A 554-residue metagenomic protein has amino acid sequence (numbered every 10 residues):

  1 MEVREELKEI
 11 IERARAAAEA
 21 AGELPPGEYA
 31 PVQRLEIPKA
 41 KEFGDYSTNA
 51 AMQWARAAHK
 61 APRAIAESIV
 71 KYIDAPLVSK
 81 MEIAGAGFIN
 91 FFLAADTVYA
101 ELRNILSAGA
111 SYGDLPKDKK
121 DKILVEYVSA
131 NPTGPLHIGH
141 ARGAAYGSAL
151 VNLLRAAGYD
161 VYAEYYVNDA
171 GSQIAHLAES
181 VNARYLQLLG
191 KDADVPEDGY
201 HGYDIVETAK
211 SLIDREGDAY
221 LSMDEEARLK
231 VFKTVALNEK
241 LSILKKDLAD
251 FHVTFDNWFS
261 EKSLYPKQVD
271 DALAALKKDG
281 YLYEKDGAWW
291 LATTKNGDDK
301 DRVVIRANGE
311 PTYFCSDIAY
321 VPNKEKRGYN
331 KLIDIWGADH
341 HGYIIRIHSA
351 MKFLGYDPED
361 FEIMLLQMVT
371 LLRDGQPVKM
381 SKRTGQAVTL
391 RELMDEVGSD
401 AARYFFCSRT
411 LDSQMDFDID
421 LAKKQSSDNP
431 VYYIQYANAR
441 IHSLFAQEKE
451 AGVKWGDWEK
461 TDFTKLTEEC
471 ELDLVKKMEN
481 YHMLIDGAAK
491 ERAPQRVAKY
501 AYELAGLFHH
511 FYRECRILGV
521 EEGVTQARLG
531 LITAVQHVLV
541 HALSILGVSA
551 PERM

Functional and structural regions predicted by a protein language model:
M1-Y99, A110-M554: Non-catalytic interaction-recognition regions
A100-I105: Short, charged, solvent-exposed linker or helix-capping segments at domain edges/interfaces that act as flexible hinges
